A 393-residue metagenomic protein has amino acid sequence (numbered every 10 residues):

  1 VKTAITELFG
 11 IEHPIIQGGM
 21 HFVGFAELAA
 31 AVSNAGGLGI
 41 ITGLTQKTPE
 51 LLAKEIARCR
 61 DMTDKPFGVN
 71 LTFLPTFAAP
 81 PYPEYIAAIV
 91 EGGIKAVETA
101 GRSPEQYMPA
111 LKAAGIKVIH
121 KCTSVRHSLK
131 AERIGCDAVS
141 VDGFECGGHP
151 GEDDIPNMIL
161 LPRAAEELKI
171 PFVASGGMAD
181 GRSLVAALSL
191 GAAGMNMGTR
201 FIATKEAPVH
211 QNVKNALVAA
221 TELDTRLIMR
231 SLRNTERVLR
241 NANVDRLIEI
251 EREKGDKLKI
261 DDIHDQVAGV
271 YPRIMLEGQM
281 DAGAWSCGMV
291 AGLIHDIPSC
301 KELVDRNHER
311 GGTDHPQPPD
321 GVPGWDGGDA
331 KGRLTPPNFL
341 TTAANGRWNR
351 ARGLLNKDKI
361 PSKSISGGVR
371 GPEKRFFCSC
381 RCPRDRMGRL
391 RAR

Functional and structural regions predicted by a protein language model:
V1-P171, P319-G321: Active-site entrance/lid segments in N-terminal catalytic domains of soluble metabolic enzymes
F73, F144-E145, G177-M178, R200-F201: Acidic, glycine-rich active-site loops and adjacent beta-strand->loop/helix elements that engage anionic groups
G151-V173, A179-R333: Conserved active-site-proximal phosphate/metal-binding subdomains
E309, Q317-P318, V322-W325, R333-L334 (+4 more regions): Cationic, amphipathic, low-complexity alpha-helical segments enriched in hydrophobics plus arginine/proline
T341-T342, S362, C378-S379: Generic detector of N-terminal low-structure segments
A351, S362-S366: C-terminal transmembrane bundle of multi-pass solute transporters/carriers
D358-S362, P372-E373: Compositionally biased, low-complexity segments
